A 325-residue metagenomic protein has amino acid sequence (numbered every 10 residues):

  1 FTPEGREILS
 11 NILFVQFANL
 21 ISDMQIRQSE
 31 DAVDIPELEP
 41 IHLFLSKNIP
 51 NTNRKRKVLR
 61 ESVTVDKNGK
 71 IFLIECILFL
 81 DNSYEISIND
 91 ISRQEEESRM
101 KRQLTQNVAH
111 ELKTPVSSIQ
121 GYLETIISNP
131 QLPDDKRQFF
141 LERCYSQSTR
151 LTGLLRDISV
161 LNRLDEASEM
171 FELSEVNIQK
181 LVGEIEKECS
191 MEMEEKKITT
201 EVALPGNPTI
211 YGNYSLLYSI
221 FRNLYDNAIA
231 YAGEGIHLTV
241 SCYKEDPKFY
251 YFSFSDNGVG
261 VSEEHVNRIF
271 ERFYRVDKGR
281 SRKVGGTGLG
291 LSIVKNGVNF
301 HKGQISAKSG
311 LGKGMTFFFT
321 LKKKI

Functional and structural regions predicted by a protein language model:
Q28-R93: PAS-family sensory/regulatory modules and their coupling/dimerization elements
I127-D134: Short acidic helix/loop segment immediately C-terminal to the autophosphorylated histidine in two-component histidine
S146-L151: Short alpha-helical segment of the dimerization/phosphotransfer core of two-component systems
E172-E175, E194, T199-T209, E245: Conserved catalytic submotifs in the C-terminal HATPase_c
A228-I229: Short helix-loop "hinge" at the ATP-lid/N-box region of the Bergerat-fold HATPase_c
E234, K302-G303: Conserved glycine-rich
V261-F273: Short conserved segment of the HATPase_c
